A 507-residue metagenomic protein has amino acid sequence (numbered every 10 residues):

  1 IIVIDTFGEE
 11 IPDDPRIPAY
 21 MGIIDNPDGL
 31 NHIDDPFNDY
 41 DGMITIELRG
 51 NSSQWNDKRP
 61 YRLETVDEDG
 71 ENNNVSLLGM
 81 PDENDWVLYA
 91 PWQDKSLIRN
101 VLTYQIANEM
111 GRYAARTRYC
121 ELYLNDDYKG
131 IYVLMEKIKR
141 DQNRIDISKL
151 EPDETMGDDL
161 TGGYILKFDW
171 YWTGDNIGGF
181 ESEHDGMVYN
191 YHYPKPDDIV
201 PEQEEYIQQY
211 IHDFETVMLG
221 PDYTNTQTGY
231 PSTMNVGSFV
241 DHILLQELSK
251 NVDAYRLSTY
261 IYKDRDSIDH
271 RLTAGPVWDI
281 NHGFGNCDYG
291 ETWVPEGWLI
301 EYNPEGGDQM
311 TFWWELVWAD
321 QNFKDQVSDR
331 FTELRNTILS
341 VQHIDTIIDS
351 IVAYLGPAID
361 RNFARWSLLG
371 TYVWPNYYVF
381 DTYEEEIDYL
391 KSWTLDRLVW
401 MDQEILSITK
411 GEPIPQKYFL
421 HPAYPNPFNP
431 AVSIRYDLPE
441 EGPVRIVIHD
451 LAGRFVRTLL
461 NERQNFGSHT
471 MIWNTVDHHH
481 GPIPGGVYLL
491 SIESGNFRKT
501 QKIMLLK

Functional and structural regions predicted by a protein language model:
I1, E10-I11, I17, S52 (+3 more regions): Middle-to-C-terminal accessory/interaction subdomains
I1-L97, L102: Conserved NTP-binding catalytic cores of kinases and kinase-like/nucleotidyltransferase enzymes across multiple kinase
A19, R59-Y61, R118, G442-R445: Short beta-strand/loop motifs in extracellular/secreted proteins, especially within beta-sandwich accessory domains
R62-G70, S76-P91, G111-A115, D127-L245 (+2 more regions): Internal "kinase-insert"/substrate-recognition segments embedded within catalytic cores of ATP-dependent enzymes
A254-R256, F497-Q501: Extracellular and select intracellular beta-sandwich modules with Ser/Thr-enriched, small-residue motifs on
K410-D437, E441, H449-R454, G485 (+1 more regions): Surface-exposed, proline-anchored Ser/Thr-rich loop/turn motifs
E441, L460-G495: Short, surface-exposed loop/turn motifs with a glycine/proline- and acidic-biased composition
I446-D450, I492: Conserved aromatic beta-strand anchor motif in extracellular beta-sandwich/beta-rich domains
